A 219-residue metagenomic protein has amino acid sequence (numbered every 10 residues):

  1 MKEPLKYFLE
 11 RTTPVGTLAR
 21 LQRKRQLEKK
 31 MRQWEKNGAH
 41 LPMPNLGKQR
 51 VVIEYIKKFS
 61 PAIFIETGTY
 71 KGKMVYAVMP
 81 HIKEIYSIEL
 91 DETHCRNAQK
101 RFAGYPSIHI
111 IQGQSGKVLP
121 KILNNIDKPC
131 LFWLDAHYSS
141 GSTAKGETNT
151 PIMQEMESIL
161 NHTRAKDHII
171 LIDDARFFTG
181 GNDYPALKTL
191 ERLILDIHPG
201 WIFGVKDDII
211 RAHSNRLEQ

Functional and structural regions predicted by a protein language model:
M1-L131, H137-Q219: A short alpha-helical cap/connector motif
